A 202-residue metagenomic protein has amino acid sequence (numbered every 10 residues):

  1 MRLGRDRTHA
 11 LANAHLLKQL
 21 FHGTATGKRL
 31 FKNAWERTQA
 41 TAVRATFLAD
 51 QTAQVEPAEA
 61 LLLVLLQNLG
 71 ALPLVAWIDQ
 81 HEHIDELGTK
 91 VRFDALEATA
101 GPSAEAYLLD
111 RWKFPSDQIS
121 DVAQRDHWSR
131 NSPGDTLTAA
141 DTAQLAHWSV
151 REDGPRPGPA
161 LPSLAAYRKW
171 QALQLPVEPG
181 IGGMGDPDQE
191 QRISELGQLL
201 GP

Functional and structural regions predicted by a protein language model:
M1-L20, L65-L74: Hydrophobic, amphipathic alpha-helical faces that serve as interaction scaffolds
H22-W35, Q39, V43-P202: Metal-dependent nucleotide-binding catalytic modules
